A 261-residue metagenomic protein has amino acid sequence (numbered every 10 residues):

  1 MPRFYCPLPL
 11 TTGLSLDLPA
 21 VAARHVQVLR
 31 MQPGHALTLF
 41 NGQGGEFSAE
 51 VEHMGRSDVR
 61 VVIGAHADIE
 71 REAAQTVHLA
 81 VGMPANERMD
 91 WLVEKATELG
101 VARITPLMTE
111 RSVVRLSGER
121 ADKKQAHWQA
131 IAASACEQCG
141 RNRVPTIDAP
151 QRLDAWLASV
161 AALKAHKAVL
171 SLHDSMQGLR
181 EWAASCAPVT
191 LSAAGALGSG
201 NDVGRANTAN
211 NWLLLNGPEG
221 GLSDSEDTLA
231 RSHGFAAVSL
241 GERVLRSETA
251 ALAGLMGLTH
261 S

Functional and structural regions predicted by a protein language model:
M1-D68, V203: N-terminal positively charged helical leader segments and presequences
Q27, T97-G100, R231: Non-catalytic positions within long, well-ordered alpha-helices that form the structural scaffold/packing of enzyme
Q32, A102, A236: Short acidic/polar active-site loop segments enriched in Thr and Asp
E70-L172: RNA substrate-binding interface of SAM-dependent RNA methyltransferases
S171-D174, E181-A184, L214-E219, A236-V238 (+1 more regions): Catalytic beta-strand/loop module used to bind and position nucleotide/cofactor moieties in cofactor-attachment
A183-N210: Intrinsically disordered, low-complexity terminal tails and inter-domain linkers enriched for S/T/G/P/D/E
L222-S261: Structured adenosyl-cofactor binding patch, chiefly the S-adenosyl-L-methionine
